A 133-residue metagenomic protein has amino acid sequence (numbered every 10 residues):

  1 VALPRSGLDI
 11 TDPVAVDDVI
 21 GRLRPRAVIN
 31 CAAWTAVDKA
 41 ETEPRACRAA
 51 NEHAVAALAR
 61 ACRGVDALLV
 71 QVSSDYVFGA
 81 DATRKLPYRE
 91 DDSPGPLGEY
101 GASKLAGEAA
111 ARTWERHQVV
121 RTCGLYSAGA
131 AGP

Functional and structural regions predicted by a protein language model:
V1-L8: A short beta-strand-loop structural module common to alpha/beta enzyme folds
L3, V28-A32, L69-D75, D81 (+1 more regions): SDR active-site strand-loop-helix element
I10-E52, A61-R63: NAD(P)H-binding glycine-rich loop region in Rossmannoid oxidoreductase-like domains and their noncatalytic homologs
T35, S74, S103: Ser/Thr-glycine-rich phosphate-binding loops at phosphate-binding pockets of nucleotides, nucleotide cofactors
T42, A49, H53-A57, V77-V120 (+1 more regions): Catalytic helix-loop patch of NAD(P)-dependent Rossmann-fold dehydrogenases
A128-P133: Hydrophobic, aromatic-enriched interface-forming segments
